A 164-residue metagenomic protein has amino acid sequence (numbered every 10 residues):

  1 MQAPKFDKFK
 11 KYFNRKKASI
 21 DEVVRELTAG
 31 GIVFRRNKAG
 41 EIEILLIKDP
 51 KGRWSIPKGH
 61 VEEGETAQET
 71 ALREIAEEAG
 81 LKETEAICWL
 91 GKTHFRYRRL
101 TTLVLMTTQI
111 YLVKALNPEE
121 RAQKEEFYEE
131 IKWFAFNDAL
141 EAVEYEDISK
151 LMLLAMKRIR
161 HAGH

Functional and structural regions predicted by a protein language model:
M1-N37: Acidic, metal-coordinating catalytic segment for phosphate/diphosphate chemistry, firing primarily on the Nudix
P4, Y12, E141-H164: Charged phosphate-binding loop/patch that engages nucleotide di/tri-phosphates or the phosphate backbone of nucleic
L27-A29, I42, T108-Q109, E129: Change "...and in nucleic-acid phosphodiester-cleaving endonucleases..." to "...and in nucleic-acid processing enzymes
N37-E43, L100-L103: Short, solvent-exposed loop/turn segments that connect beta-strands within catalytic domains and beta-strand-rich
L45-K48: Short, acidic/hydrophobic/Gly-rich beta-strand patch recurrent on exposed beta strands that often constitutes part
P50-R53: Short connector loops/turns at beta-strand edges and beta->alpha or beta->beta junctions
S55-K58: A short gly/proline-enriched turn/hairpin at secondary-structure junctions
V61-K150: Unchanged
